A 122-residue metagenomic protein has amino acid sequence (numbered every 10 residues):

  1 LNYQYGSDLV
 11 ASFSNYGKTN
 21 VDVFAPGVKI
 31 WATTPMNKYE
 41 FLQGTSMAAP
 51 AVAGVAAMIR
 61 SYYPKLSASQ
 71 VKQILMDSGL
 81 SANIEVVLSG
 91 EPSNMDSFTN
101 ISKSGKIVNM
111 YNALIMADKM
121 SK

Functional and structural regions predicted by a protein language model:
L1-S61, K65, K106-L114: Extracellular S/T/G-rich loop segment that most often corresponds to the catalytic His/Ser-adjacent loop
S61-K122: C-terminal subdomain of the subtilisin-like protease fold in secreted/lumenal serine endopeptidases
